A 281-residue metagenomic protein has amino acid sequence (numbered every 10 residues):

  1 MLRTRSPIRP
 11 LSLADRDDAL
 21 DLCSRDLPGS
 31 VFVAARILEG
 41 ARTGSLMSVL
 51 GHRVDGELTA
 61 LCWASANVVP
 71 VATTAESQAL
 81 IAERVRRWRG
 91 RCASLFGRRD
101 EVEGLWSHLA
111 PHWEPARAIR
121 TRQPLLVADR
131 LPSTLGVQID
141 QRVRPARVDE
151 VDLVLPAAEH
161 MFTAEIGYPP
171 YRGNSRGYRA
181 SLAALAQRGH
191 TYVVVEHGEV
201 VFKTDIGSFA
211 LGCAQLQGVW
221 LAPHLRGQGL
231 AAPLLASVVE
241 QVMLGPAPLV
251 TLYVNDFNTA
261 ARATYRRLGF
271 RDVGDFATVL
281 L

Functional and structural regions predicted by a protein language model:
M1-F32, S133-Y171: Short amphipathic alpha-helix that is part of the acyltransferase structural core
T4-L11, L20-L27, A34-S94, V201-A214: Conserved donor-binding loop and adjoining core beta-sheet/short helix segment in diverse acyl/aminoacyl transferases
V54-L58, W63-D140, V279: Acyl-donor-binding surface of acyltransferase catalytic domains
D55-G56, W63-V68, I166-G167, G173-Q217: Acetyl-CoA-dependent GNAT
E76-R84, Q217-P223, G227-L244, R262-R267: Conserved acetyl-CoA-binding loop-helix of GNAT-fold acetyltransferases
R89-R99, G212-C213, V242-Y253: Conserved GNAT acetyl-CoA-binding A-motif
F96-V102, P223, L252-R262, V279-L281: Conserved beta-strand-loop-alpha-helix junction that forms the acyl-donor binding cleft
D100-A118, A232, D256-G274: Conserved active-site alpha-helix within GNAT-family acetyltransferase domains
